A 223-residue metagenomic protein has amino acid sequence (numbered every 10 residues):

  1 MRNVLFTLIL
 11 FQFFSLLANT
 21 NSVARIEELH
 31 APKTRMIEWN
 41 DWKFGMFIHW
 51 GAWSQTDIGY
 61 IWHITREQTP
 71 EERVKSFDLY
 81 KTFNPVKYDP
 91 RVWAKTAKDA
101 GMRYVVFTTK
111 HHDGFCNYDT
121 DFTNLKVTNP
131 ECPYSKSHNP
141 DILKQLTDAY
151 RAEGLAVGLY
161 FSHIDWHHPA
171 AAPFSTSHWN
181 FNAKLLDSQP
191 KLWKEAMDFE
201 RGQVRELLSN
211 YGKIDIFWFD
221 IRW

Functional and structural regions predicted by a protein language model:
M1-L5, A97: Positively charged n-region of N-terminal signal peptides that target proteins for export
V4-F14: Sec-dependent N-terminal signal peptides
N19-W223: Mature catalytic domains of secreted/periplasmic carbohydrate-active enzymes
